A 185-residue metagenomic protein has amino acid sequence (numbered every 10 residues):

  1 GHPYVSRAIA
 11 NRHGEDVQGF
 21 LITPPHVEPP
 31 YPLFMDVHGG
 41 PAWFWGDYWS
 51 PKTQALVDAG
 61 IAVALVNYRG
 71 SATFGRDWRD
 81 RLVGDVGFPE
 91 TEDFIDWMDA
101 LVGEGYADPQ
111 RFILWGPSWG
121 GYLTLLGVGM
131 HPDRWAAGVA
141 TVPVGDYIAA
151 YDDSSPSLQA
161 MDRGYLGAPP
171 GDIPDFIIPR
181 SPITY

Functional and structural regions predicted by a protein language model:
G1-H26, Y48-Q54, D58-A59, A100: Non-catalytic accessory segments flanking enzyme active sites
I9, G19, M35, V63 (+3 more regions): Conserved hydrophobic/aromatic pocket- or pore-lining residues that grip, position, or stack substrates in active sites
V17, P32, R111: Alpha/beta-hydrolase fold active-site loops
I22, D36-V37, W115: Short hydrophobic segments within beta-strands
T23, P29-Y31, G40, H131 (+1 more regions): Hydrophobic alpha-helix-in-membranes signature
V27-Y31, D36-G75, Y147: Short substrate-entry loop that stabilizes the transition state in hydrolases
Y68-Y185: Active-site-proximal cap/loop segments of hydrolase catalytic domains
